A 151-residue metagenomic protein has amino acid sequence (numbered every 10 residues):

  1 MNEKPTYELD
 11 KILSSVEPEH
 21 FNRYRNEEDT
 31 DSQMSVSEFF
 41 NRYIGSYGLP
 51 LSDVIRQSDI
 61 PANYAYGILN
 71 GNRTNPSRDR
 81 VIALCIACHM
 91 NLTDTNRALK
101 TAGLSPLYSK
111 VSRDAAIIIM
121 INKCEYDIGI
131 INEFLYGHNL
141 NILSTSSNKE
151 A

Functional and structural regions predicted by a protein language model:
K4-D10, N96-C124, T145-S146: Short, charged recognition helix plus adjacent turn of helix-turn-helix-like nucleic-acid-binding domains
P18-L51, G129, E133-S144: A short, Lys/Arg-rich alpha-helix, primarily the initiator
I44, I55, C85: The alpha-helix within a helix-turn-helix
S52, N63, T93: Key DNA-contact positions within bacterial/archaeal DNA-binding proteins
D59-P76, T101-G103: Recognition helix of helix-turn-helix/homeodomain-like DNA-binding domains that insert into the DNA major groove
D79-D94: DNA major-groove recognition helix of helix-turn-helix/homeodomain DNA-binding modules
I86-C88, R113-N141: Long, compositionally biased
